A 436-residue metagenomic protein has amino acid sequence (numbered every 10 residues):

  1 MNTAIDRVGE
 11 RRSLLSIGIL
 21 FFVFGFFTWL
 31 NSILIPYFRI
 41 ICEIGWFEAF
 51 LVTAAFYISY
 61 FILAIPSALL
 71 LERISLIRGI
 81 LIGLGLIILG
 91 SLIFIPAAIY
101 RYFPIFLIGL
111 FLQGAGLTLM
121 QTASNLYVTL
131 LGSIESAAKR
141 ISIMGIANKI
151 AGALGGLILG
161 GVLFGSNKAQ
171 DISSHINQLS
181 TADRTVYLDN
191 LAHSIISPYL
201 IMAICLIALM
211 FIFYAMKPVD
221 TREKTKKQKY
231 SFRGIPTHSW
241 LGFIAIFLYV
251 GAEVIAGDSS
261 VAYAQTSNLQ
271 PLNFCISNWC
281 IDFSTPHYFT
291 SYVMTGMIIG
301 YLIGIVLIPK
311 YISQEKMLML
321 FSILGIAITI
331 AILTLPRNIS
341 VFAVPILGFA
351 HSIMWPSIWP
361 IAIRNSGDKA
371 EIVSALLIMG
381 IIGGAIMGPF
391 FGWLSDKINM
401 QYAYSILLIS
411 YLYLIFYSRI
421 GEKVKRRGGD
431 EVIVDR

Functional and structural regions predicted by a protein language model:
S13-I40, S124, A256-A264: Extracytoplasmic
N31-I35, G160, F164, I235-S291: Extracytoplasmic gate region of multi-pass secondary transporters
L51-L69, S291-G304: Central cavity-lining transmembrane alpha-helices of secondary-active solute carriers, predominantly the Major
L63-R78, G300-S313, S395-D396: Helix-to-loop junctions at the C-terminal end of transmembrane segments in multipass secondary transporters
G85-Y100, I323-P336: C-terminal ends and interior cores of transmembrane alpha-helices in multi-pass membrane transporters/permeases
F103-M120, I339-M354: Hydrophobic core of transmembrane alpha-helices in multi-pass small-molecule transporters, especially MFS/SLC-type
L117, S136-K168, A375-M387: Glycine-rich segments within core transmembrane alpha-helices of 12-TM secondary carriers
L119-S133, S352-G367: Intracellular juxtamembrane helix-capping segments at the cytosolic ends of symmetry-related transmembrane helices
